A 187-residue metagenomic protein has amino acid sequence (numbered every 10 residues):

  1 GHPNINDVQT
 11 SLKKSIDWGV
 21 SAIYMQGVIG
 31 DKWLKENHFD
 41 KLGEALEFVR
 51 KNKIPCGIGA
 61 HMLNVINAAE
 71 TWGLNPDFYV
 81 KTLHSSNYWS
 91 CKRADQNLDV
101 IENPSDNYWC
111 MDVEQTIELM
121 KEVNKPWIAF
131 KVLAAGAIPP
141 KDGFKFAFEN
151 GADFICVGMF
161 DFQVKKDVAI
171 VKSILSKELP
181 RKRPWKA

Functional and structural regions predicted by a protein language model:
G1, I23-M25, C56-I58, Y79-K81 (+2 more regions): Hydrophobic faces of well-ordered beta-strands that scaffold small-molecule active sites in alpha/beta enzyme cores
G1-E36: Active-site beta->alpha loop and helix N-cap motifs at the rims of alpha/beta catalytic domains
G1-H2, D40-P55, N107-K125, L179-W185: Alpha-helix-loop-beta-strand connector modules within alpha/beta enzyme cores
N4-I16, M62-N64, P139-F146: Short, acidic/polar
D17-A22, R50-N52, T71-V80, V123-P126 (+1 more regions): Glycine-enriched alpha-helix->loop->beta-strand junction motifs that scaffold or abut catalytic
G27-I29, F78-Y88, N150-K166: Glycine-rich phosphate-binding active-site loops on the catalytic face of alpha/beta enzymes
E70-N103, N107: Histidine/lysine/aspartate-rich catalytic loop segments that bind and position anionic ligands
E114-A129, L133-A187: Structured C-terminal cap/extension of enzyme domains
